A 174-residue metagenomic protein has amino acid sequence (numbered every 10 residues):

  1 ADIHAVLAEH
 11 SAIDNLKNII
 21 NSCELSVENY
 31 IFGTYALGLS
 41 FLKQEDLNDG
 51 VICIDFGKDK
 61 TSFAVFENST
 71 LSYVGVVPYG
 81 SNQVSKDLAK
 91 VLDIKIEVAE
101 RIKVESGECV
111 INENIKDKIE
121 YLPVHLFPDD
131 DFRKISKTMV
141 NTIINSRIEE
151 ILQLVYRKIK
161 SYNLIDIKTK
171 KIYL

Functional and structural regions predicted by a protein language model:
A1-I52, T70-S72, K95-E97, G107-N141 (+1 more regions): Nucleotide/phosphate-binding catalytic cleft detector across ATP-hydrolyzing and phosphate-transferring enzymes
C53-K60, F66-S69, V77-N82, L174: A short acidic Gly-Thr/Ser loop motif
Y73-G75, S85, E97, L152 (+1 more regions): Extended hydrophobic-aromatic, low-complexity segments
P78-E100: A conserved active-site cap/scaffold subdomain adjacent to cofactor or substrate pockets
N82, K86, T138, T142 (+2 more regions): Feature representing long, continuous alpha-helical segments
D93, V104, Q153-Y156, K160 (+1 more regions): Hydrophobic alpha-helix feature that most strongly marks membrane-spanning transmembrane helices and their immediate
Y162-L174: Short glycine-rich phosphate-binding loop at a beta-alpha junction
